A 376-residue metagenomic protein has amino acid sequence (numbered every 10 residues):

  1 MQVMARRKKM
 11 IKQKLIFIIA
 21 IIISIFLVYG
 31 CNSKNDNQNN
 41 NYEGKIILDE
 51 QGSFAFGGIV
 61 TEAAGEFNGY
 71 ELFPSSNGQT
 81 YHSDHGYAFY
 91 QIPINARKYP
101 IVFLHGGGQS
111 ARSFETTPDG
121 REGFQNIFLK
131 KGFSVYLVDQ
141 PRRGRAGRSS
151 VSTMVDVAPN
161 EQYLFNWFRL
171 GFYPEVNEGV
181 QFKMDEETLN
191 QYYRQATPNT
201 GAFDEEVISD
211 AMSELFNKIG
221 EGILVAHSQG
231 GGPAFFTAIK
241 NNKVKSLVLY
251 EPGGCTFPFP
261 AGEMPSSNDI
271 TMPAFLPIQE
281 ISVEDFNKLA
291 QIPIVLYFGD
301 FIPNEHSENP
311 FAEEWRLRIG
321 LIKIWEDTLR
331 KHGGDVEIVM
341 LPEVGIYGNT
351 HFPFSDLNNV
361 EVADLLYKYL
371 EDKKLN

Functional and structural regions predicted by a protein language model:
N39-A96: N-terminal cap/lid segment of alpha/beta-hydrolase-fold proteins
K98-G106: Short beta-strand element of the alpha/beta-hydrolase
H105-S110, F114-E115: Active-site glycine-rich loops that stabilize anionic/oxyanionic intermediates across multiple enzyme folds
R121-G147: Conserved alpha/beta-hydrolase
A202-G222: Conserved acidic catalytic loop of the alpha/beta-hydrolase fold
V225-A234: Gly/Ala-rich beta-loop-alpha elbow adjacent to hydrolase catalytic centers
G254-H332, E337: The feature captures the conserved acid-bearing segment of alpha/beta-hydrolase catalytic domains
G348, F352-N376: Catalytic active-site module of serine/aspartate enzymes centered on a nucleophile-bearing elbow/loop
